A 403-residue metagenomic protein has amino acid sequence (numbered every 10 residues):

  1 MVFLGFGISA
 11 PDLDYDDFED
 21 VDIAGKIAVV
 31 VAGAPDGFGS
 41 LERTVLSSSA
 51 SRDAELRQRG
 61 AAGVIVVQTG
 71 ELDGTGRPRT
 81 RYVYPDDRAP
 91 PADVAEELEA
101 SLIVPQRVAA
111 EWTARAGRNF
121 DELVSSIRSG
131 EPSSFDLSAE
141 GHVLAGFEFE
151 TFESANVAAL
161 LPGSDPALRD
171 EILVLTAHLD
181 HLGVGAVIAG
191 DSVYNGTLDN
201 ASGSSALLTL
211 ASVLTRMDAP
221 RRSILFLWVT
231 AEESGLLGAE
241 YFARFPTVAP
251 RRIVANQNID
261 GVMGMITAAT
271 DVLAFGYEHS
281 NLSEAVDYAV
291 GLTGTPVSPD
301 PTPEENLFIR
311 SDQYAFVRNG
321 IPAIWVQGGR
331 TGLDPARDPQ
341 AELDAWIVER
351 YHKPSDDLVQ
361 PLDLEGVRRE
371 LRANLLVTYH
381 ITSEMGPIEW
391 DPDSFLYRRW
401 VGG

Functional and structural regions predicted by a protein language model:
M1-A100, P162, S192-N195, D199-N200 (+1 more regions): Extracellular/luminal Protease-associated
M1-D17, V94-G196, T209-S212, R216 (+1 more regions): Soluble metallo-hydrolase cores and metallopeptidase-like ectodomains found primarily in the secretory/periplasmic
M1-L4, I27-V31, A62-V67, A100-V104 (+11 more regions): Structural recognition of the beta-strand scaffold that forms the well-ordered cores of secreted hydrolase catalytic
I8-A10, A34-G37, T69-G74, V108 (+8 more regions): Solvent-exposed loop/turn segments at secondary-structure junctions within structured extracellular/periplasmic domains
D17-I23, D53-A62, R79-P90, S164 (+4 more regions): Mature extracellular/periplasmic domains of secretome proteins
E97-D121, A219, V229-A336, A341-E342 (+1 more regions): Metal-dependent peptidase/peptidase-like ectodomains
S192-V193, T267-F275, H352-D363: Short beta-alpha connecting loops at secondary-structure transitions that line or flank enzyme active sites
S212, R216, R330-W400: His/Asp/Glu-rich mid-to-C-terminal helical/loop segments that flank catalytic regions of hydrolases
